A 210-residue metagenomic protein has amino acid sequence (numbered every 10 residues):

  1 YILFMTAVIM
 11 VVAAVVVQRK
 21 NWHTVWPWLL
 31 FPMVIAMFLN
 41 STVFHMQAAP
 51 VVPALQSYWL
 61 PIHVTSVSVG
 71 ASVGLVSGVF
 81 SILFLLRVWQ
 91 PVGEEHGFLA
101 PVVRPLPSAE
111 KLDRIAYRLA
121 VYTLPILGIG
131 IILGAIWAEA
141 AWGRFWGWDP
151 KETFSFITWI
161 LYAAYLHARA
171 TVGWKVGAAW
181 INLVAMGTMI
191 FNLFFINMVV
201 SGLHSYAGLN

Functional and structural regions predicted by a protein language model:
Y1-N210: Polytopic transmembrane helical bundles with strong interfacial aromatic enrichment
